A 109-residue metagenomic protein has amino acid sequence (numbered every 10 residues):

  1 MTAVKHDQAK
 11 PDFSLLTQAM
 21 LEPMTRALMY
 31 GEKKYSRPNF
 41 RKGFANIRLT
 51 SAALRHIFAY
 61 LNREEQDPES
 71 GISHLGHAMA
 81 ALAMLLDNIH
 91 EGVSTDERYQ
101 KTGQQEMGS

Functional and structural regions predicted by a protein language model:
M1-S109: Intrinsically disordered, low-complexity regulatory regions that flank transcription factor DNA-binding cores
